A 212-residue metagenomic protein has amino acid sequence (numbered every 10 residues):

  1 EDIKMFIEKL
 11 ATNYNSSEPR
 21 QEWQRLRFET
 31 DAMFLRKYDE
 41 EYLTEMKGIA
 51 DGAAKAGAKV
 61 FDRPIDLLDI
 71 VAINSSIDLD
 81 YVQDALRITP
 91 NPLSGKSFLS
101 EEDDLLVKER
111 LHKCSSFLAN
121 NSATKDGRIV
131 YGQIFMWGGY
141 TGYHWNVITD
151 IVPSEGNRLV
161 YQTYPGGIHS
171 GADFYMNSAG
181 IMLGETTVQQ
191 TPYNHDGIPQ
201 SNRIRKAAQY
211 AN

Functional and structural regions predicted by a protein language model:
E1-N212: N-terminal mature-domain region immediately after signal-peptide cleavage in secreted/organellar precursors
